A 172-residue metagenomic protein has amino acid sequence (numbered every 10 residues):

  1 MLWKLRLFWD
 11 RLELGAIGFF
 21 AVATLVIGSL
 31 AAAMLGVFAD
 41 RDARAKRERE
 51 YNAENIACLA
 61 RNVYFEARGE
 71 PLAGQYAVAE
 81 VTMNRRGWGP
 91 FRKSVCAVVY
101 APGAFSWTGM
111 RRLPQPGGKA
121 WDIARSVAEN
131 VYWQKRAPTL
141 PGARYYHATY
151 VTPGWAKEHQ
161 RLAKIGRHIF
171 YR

Functional and structural regions predicted by a protein language model:
L2-W9, G15-G18, G36-R172: Bacterial extracytoplasmic/cell-wall-associated proteins, especially those involved in peptidoglycan
A16-M34: Hydrophobic membrane-insertion alpha-helices, especially the h-region of bacterial N-terminal signal peptides
